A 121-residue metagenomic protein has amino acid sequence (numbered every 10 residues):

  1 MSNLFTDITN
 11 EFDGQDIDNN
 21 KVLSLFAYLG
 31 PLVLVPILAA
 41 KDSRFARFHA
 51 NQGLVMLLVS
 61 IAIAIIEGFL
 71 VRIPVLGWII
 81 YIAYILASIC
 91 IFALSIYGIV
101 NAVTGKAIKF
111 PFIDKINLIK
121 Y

Functional and structural regions predicted by a protein language model:
M1-M56, V100-Y121: Membrane-interface extramembranous regions at the lipid-water interface
L23-A39, G53-G98: Hydrophobic alpha-helical transmembrane segments in multi-pass membrane proteins
